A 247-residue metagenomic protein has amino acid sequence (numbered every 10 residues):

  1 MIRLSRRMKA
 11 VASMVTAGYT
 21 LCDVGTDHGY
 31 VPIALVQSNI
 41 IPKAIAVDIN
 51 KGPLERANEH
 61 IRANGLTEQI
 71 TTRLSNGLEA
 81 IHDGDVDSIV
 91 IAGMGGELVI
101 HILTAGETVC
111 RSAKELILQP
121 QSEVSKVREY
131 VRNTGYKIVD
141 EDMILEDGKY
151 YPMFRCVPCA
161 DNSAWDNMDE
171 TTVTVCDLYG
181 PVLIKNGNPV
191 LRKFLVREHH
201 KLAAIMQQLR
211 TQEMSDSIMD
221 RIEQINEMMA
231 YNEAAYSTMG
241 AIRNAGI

Functional and structural regions predicted by a protein language model:
M1-Y19, I33: S-adenosyl-L-methionine
G18-D27: Conserved class I S-adenosyl-L-methionine
H28-I41: Conserved SAM-binding loop of SAM-dependent methyltransferases across substrates and taxa, primarily the Class I
K43-D48: Conserved SAM-binding motif I beta-strand of class I
K51, E55-G84: S-adenosyl-L-methionine
D85-G93: Short SAM/SAH-binding signature in class I
A105-V157: C-terminal substrate-binding/active-site "lid" region of AdoMet-derived donor-dependent transferases
C159-A160, N167-I247: An accessory alpha-helical subdomain
